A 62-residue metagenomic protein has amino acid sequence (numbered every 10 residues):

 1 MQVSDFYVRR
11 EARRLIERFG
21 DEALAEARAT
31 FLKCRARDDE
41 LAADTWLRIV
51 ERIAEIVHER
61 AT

Functional and structural regions predicted by a protein language model:
M1-E22: N-terminal acidic leader/helix
Q2, E55-T62: Short, charged, intrinsically disordered terminal tails
L15-V57: Amphipathic, hydrophobic secondary-structure cores in small proteins
